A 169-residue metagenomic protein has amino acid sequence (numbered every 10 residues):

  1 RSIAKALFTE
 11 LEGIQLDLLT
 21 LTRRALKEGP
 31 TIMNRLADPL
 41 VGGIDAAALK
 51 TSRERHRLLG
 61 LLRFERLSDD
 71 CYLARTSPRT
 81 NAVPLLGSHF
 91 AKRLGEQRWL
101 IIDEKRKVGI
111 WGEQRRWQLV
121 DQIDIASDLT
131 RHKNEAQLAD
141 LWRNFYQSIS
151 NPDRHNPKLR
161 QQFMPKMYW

Functional and structural regions predicted by a protein language model:
R1-W169: Extended, well-ordered protein cores
